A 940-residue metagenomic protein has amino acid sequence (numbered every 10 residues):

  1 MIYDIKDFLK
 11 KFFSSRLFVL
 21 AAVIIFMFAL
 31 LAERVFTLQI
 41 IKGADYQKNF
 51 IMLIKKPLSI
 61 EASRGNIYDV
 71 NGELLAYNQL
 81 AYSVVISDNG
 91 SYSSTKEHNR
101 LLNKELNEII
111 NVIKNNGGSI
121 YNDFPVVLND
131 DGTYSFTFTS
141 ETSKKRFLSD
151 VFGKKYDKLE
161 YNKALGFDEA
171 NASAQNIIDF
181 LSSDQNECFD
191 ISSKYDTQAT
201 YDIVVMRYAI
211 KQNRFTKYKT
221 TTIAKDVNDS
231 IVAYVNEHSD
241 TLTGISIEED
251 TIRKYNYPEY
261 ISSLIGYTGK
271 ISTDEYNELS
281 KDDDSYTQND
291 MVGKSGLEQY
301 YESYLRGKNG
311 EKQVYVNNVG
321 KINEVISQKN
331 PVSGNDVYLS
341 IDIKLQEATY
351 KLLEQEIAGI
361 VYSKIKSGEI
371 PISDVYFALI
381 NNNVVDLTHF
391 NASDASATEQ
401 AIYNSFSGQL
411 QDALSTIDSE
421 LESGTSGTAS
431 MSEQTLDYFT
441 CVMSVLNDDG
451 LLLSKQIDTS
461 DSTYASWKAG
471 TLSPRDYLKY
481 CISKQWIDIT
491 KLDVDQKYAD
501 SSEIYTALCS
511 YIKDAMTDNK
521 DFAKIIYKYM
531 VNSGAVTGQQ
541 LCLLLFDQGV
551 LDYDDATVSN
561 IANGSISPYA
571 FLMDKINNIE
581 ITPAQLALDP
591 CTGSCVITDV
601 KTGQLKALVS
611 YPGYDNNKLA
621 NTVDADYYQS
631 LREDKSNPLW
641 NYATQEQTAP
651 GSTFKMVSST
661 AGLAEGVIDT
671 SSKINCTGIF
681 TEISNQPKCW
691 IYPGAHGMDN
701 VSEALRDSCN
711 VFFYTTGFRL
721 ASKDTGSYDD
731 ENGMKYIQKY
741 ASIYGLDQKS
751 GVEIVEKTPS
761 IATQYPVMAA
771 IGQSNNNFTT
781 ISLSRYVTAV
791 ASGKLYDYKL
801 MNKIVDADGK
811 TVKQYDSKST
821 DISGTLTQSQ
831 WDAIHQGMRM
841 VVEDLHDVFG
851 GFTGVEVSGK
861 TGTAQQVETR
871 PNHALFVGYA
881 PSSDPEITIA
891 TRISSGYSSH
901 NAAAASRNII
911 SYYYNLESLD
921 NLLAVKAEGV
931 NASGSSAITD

Functional and structural regions predicted by a protein language model:
M1-I576, P583-S594, V600, G613 (+4 more regions): Membrane-proximal periplasmic segments of bacterial cell-envelope enzymes, especially penicillin-binding proteins
R34, G72, L106-I109, V235 (+9 more regions): Active-site SXXK
I54-K56, I86-N99, K217-K225, S285-Q288 (+9 more regions): Second-shell loop/turn segments in exported
G65-V70, N256-Y276, S280, N289-S295 (+6 more regions): Active-site beta-strand/loop architecture of penicillin-binding DD-peptidases
Y77-L80, D88, T670-D707, V752-P759 (+4 more regions): Conserved active-site-proximal loop/helix segments of enzymes involved in bacterial cell-wall and related
N335-D336, V375, I380-T440, L446-D448 (+3 more regions): Conserved catalytic neighborhood of penicillin-recognizing serine enzymes
N335-I341, A587-G593, D626-F654, S671-I674 (+1 more regions): Short active-site loop at a secondary-structure junction that contains or immediately precedes the catalytic residue(s)
T592, P687-P693, T725-V767: Mid-domain, small-residue-enriched loop/turn segments at the edges of structured enzyme/sensor domains
